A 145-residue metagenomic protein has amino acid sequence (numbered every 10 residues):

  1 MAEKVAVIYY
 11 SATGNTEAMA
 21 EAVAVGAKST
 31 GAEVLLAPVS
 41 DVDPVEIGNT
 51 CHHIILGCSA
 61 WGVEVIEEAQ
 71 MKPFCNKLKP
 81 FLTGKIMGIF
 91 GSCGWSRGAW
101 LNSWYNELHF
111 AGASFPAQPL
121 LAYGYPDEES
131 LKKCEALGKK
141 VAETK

Functional and structural regions predicted by a protein language model:
A2-V5, N15-A18, A22-V39, V45-K145: FMN-binding flavodoxin-like domain, especially the glycine-rich phosphate-binding loop
Y9-T13: Aromatic-flanked redox-active Cys/Sec active sites in thiol-based oxidoreductases, especially the WC-centered
